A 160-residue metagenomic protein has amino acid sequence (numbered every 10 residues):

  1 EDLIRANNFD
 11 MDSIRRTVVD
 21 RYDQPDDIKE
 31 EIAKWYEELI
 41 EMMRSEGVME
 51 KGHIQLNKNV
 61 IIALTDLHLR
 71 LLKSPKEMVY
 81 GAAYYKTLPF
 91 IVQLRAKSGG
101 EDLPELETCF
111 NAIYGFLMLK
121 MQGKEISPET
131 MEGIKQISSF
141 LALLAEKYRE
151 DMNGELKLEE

Functional and structural regions predicted by a protein language model:
E1-E50: N-terminal interaction modules that seed assembly of large macromolecular complexes
N7, V18, E46, L71 (+4 more regions): Secondary-structure edge/capping motif, primarily at the C-terminal ends of alpha-helices and the immediately following
F9-S13, E31-K34, N59, A82 (+2 more regions): Short, well-structured alpha-helical interface segments that form or flank functional binding sites
Q24-E31, S45-L56, E101, E105 (+2 more regions): Non-transmembrane, amphipathic alpha-helical segments
W35-E38, M42, A63, L67 (+4 more regions): Charge-rich, solvent-exposed alpha-helical interaction surfaces
S45-D66, E150-E160: Charged low-complexity stretches with an acidic bias
I54-I113: A charged, amphipathic interaction segment
V92-E160: Glycine-rich, aromatic-bearing surface loops/beta-hairpins
